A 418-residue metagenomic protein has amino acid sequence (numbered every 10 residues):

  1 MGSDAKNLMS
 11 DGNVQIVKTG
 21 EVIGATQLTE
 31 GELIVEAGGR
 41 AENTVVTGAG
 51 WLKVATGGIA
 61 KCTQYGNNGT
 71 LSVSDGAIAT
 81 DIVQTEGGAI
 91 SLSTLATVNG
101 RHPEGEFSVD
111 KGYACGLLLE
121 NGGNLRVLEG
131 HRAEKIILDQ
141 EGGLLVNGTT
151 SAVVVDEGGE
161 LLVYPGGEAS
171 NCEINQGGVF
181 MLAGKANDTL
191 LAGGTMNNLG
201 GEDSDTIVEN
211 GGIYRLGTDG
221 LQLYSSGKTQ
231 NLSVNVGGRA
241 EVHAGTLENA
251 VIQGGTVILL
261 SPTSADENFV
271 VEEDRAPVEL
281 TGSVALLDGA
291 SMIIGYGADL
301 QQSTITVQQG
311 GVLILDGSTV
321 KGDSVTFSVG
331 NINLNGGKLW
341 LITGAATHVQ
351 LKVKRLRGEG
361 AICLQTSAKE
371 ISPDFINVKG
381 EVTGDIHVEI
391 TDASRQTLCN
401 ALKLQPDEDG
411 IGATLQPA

Functional and structural regions predicted by a protein language model:
A5-L8, Q15-I16, V22-Q27, L33-V35 (+27 more regions): Fold-core signature of tandem repeat domains
K6, K18, K53, K61 (+11 more regions): Context-gated lysine
E21, R40, I59, I78 (+10 more regions): Residue-level signature for short turns and capping positions that connect secondary-structure elements
G76, S93-L95, G130, L199-G201 (+8 more regions): Surface loops and adjacent helix of pleckstrin homology
V98-S108, R215-L216, L221-Y224, E267-V278 (+1 more regions): Flexible coil/linker segments and helix-coil junctions enriched in charged and small residues
T206, A250-Q253, V257-I411: Extracellular beta-strand/loop-rich repeat segments of large surface/secreted proteins
A413-A418: Low-complexity acidic/polar repeat-biased segments
